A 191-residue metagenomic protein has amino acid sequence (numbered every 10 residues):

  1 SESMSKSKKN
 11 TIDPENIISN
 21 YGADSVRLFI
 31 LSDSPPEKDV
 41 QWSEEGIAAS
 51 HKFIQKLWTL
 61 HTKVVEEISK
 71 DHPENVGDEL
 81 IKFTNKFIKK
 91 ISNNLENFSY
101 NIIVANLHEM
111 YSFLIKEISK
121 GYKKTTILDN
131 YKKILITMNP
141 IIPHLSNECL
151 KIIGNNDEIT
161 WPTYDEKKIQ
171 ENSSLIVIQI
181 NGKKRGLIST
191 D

Functional and structural regions predicted by a protein language model:
M4-S5, R185: Generic structural signal for well-ordered beta-strand positions
K8-K9, S189-T190: Short clusters of small/polar residues that mark proteolytic maturation junctions
P14-S189: Helix-rich, typically C-terminal accessory recognition domains appended to large enzymatic cores
